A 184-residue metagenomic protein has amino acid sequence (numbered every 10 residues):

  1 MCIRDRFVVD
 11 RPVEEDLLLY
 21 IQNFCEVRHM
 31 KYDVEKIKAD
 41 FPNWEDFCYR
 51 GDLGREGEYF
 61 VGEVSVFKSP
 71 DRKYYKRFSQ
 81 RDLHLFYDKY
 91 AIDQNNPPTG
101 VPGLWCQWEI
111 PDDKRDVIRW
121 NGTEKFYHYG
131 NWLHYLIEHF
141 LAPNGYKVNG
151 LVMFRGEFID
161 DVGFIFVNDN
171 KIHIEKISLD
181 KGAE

Functional and structural regions predicted by a protein language model:
M1-D5: Conserved small/polar residues in nucleotide/adenosyl-binding loops
V9-R11, G156: Non-catalytic surface loops within mature trypsin-like serine protease
R11-I21, Y127: Short, conserved charged micro-motifs
D16-Y20, K36, N43: Exposed alpha-helical structural elements
L19, N23, Y135-E138: Charged/polar, solvent-exposed surface patches and flexible loops
F24-Y32, F140-N144: A common structural junction motif
P42-E184: Charged interaction segments
